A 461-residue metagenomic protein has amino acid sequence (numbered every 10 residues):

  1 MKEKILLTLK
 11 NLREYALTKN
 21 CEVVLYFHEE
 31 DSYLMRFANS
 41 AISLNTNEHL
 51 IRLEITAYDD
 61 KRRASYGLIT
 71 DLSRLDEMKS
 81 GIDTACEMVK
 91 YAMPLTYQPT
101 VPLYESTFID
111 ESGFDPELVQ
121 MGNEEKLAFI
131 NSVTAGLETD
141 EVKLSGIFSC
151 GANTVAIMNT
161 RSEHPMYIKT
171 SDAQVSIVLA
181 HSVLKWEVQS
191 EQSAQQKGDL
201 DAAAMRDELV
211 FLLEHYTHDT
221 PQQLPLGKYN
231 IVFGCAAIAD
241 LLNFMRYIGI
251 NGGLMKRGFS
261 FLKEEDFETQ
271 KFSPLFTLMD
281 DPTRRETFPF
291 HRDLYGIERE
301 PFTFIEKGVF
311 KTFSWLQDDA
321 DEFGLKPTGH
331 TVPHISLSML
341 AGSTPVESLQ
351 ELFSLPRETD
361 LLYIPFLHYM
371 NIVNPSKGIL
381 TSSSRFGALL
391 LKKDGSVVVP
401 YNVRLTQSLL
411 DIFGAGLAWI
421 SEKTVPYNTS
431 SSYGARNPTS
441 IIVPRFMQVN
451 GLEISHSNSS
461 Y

Functional and structural regions predicted by a protein language model:
M1-F290, I297, E306-V309, S431-R436 (+1 more regions): Active-site bordering "gate/hinge" segments that shape substrate access to catalytic or cofactor-binding pockets
D266-Y461: Dual-mode signal for accessory low-complexity, basic/Gly-rich regions
